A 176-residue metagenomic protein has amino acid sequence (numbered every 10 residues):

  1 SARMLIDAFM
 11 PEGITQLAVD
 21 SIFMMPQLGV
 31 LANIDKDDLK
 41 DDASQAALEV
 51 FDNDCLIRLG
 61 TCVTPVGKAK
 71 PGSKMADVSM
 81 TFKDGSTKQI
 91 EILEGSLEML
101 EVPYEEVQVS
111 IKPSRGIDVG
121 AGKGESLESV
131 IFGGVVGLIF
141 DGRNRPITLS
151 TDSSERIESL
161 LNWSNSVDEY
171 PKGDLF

Functional and structural regions predicted by a protein language model:
S1-F176: Helical "lid/coupling" subdomains associated with nucleotide-phosphate turnover
